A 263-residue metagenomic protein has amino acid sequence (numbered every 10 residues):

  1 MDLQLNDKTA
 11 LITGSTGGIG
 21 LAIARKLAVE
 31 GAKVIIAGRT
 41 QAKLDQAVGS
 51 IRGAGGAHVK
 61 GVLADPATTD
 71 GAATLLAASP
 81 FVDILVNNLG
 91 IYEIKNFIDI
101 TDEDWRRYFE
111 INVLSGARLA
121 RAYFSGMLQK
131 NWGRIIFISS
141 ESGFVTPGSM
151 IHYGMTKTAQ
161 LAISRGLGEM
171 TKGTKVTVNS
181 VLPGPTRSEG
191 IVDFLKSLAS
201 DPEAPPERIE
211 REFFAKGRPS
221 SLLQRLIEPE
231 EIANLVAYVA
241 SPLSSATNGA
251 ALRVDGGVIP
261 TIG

Functional and structural regions predicted by a protein language model:
T9, T16-G17: Conserved glycine-rich cofactor-binding loop
N96-F97, D104-F109, G217: Substrate-binding pocket helix/loop in short-chain dehydrogenase/reductase
A120, T156, S164: Active-site helix of classical SDR
S125, E169-M170, S245: Alpha-helical segment proximal to the catalytic Tyr-Lys
S140: Residue(s) in the substrate-gating loop at a strand-loop-helix junction that position the organic substrate next
V145, V236-A237, L243, N248-G263: Short C-terminal tail/terminal secondary-structure segment of NAD(P)H-dependent dehydrogenase/reductase domains
K172, T177, T247-G249: Short, small/polar-rich loop/turn modules that mediate ligand/substrate recognition or access, typified
